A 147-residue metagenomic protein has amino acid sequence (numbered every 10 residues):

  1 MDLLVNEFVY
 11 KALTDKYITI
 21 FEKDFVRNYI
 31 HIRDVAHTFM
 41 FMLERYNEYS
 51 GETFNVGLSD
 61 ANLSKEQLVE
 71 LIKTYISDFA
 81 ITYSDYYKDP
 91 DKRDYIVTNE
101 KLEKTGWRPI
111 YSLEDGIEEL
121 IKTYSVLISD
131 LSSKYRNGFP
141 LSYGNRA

Functional and structural regions predicted by a protein language model:
M1-L3: Flexible, glycine-rich beta-alpha linker
F8: Regulatory input/activation interfaces that engage signals or partners
A12-A147: C-terminal substrate-binding subdomain of Rossmann-fold SDR/epimerase-dehydratase oxidoreductases
